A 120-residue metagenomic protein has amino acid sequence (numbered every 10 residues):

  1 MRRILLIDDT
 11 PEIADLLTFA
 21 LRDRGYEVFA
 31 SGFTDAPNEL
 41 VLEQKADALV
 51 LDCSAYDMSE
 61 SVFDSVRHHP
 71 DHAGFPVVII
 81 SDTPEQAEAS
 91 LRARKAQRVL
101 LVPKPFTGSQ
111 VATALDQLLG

Functional and structural regions predicted by a protein language model:
D8: Conserved acidic carboxylate
P11-A30, A96: Two-component/phosphorelay signaling modules centered on CheY-like receiver
A30-A48, Y56-D57: Acidic, metal-coordinating helix/loop segments flanking the phosphotransfer/catalytic sites of two-component signaling
L42-Q44, R67-G74: Conserved phosphotransfer cores of two-component systems
L51-H68, E88: Conserved phosphotransfer microenvironments
E60-S61, T83-V102, S109, T113: Alpha4 helix (beta4-alpha4-beta5 surface) of REC/receiver domains from two-component response regulators
G74-Q86: A short, hydrophobic beta-strand element within the central beta-sheet of small alpha/beta folds
D116-G120: The C-terminal output helix
